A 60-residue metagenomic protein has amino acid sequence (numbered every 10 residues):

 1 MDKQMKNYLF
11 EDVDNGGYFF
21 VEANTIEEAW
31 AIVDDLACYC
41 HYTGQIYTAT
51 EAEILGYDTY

Functional and structural regions predicted by a protein language model:
D2, N24, Y47-A49: Glycine-centered signal
D2-G17: Short aromatic-glycine-(Arg/Gly/Cys) micro-motifs in beta-strand/loop hairpins
Y8, W30-A31, I54: Short linear motifs centered on Gly/Pro in flexible linkers and helix caps
F19-V21: Generic detection of short hydrophobic beta-strand segments and adjacent strand-loop junctions
D34-Y60: Short, mixed-charge low-complexity intrinsically disordered segments
